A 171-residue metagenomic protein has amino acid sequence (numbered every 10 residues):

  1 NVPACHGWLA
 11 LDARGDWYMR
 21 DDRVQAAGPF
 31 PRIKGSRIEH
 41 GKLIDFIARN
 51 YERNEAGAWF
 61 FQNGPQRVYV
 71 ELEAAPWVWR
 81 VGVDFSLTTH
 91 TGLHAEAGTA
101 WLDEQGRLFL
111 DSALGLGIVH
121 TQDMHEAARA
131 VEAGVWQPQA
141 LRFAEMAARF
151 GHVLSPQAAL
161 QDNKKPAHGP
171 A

Functional and structural regions predicted by a protein language model:
N1-Y18: Short, extreme N-terminal leader segments that mark the start of a protein/domain
V2-C5, D45-I47, S86-T88, A95: Intrinsically disordered, low-complexity segments enriched in polar/charged residues with Gly/Pro, especially when
G7, G57-W59, G98: Residue-level detector of beta-strand structural context in well-folded domains
D16-R20, Q25-A75: Short, well-structured hydrophobic secondary-structure segments
P31-I33, G82-F85: Short, surface-exposed linear patches
L72-A74, V83-L93: Gly/Ser-rich, low-complexity
V78-W79: Surface-exposed loop/turn elements that mediate protein-protein interactions on large endomembrane-trafficking
T89-H90, H94-A171: Glycine-rich, aromatic-bearing surface loops/beta-hairpins
